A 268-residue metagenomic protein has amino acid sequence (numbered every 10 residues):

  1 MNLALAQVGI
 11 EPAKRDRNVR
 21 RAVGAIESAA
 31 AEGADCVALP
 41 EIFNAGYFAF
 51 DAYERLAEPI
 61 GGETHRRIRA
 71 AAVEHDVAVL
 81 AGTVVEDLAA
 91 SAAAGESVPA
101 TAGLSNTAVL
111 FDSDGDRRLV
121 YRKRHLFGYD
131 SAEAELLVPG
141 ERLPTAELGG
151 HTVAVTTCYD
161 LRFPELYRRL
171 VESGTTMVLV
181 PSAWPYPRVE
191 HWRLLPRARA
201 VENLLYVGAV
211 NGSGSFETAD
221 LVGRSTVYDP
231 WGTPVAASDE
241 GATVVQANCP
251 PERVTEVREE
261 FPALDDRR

Functional and structural regions predicted by a protein language model:
M1-L5: Extreme N-terminal starter segment of soluble prokaryotic enzymes
K14, F111-S113, V222, D229-P230: Short, acidic, Ser/Thr-enriched surface-loop or helix-capping motifs
R15, G24-D114, V120, Y186-V189 (+1 more regions): Cys-nucleophile CN-hydrolase/nitrilase-fold catalytic domain and related Cys-dependent amidase chemistry that acts on
D35-C36, H151-V153, M177: Structural motif
E63-A78, R162-T243: CN hydrolase (nitrilase-like) catalytic-core segments centered on the catalytic cysteine and neighboring Lys/Glu
A70, A90, A94-S173, P187-R188 (+3 more regions): Active-site catalytic loop in hydrolytic enzyme cores
A81-T83, N106-L110, P144-A146, S225-V227 (+1 more regions): Short beta-strand scaffold segments in enzyme catalytic cores
R124-F127, E240-V244: A short acidic/small-residue loop/turn micro-motif
